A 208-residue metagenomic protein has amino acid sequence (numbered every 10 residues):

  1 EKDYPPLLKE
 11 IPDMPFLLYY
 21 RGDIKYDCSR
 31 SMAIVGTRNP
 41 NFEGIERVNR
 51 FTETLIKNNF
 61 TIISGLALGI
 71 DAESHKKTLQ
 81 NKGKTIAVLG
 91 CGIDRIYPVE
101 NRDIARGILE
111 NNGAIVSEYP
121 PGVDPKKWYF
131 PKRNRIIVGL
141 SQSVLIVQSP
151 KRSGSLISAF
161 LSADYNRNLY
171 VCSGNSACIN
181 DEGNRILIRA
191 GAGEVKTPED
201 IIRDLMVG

Functional and structural regions predicted by a protein language model:
K2-G208: Glycine-biased, small-residue-rich flexible motifs in mid-sequence functional cores and linkers
